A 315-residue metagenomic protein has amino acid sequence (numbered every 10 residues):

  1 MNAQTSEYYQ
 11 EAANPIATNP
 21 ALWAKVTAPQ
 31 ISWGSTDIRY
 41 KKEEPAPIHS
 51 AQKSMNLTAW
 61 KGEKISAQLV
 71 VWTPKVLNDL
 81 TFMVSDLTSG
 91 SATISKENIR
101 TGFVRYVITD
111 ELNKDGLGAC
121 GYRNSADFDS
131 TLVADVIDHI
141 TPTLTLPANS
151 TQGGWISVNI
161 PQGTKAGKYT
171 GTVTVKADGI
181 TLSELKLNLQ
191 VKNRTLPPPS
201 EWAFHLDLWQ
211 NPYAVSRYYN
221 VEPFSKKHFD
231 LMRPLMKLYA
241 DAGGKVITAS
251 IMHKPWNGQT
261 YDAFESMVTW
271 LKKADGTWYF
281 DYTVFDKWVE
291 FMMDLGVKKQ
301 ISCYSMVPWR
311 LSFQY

Functional and structural regions predicted by a protein language model:
M1-N2: Hydrophobic h-region of N-terminal signal peptides that target proteins for export in Gram-negative bacteria
T5-A51, P74-I156: Surface-exposed binding patches on compact interaction domains or structured appendages
Q52-K75, G153, R233, T248: Contiguous beta-strand segments within globular domains
T58, V70-T88, H139-E201, F229: Extended acidic/polar, glycine-enriched regions that form or flank non-catalytic beta-rich accessory modules
K61-I65, W72-N78, P161-K165, I180 (+2 more regions): Short, solvent-exposed loop/edge-beta patches enriched in aromatic
N159, T170-A177, L185-Y315: Aromatic-lined carbohydrate-binding surfaces of glycoside hydrolases
